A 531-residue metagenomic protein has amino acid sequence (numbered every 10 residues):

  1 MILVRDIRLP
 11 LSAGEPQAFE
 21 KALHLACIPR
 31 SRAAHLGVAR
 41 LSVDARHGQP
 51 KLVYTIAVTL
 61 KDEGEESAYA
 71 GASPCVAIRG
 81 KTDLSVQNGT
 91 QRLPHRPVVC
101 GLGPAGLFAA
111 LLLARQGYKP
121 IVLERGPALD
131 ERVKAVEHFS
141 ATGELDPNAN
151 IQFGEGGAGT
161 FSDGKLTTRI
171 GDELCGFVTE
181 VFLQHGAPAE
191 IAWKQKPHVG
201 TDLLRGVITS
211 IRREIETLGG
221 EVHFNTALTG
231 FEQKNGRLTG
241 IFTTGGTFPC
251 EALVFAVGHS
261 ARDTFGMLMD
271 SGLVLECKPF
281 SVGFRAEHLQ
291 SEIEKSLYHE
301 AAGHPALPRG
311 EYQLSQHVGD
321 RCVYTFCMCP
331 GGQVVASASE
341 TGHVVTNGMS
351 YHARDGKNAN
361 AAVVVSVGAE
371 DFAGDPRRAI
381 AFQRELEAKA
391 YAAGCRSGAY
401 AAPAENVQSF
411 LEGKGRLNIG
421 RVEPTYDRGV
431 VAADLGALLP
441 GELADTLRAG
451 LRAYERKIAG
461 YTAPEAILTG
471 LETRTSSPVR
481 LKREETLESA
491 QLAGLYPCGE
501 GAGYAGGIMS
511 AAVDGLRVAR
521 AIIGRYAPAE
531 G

Functional and structural regions predicted by a protein language model:
M1-P50, I56-H185, A189-G531: Residues forming the flavin
